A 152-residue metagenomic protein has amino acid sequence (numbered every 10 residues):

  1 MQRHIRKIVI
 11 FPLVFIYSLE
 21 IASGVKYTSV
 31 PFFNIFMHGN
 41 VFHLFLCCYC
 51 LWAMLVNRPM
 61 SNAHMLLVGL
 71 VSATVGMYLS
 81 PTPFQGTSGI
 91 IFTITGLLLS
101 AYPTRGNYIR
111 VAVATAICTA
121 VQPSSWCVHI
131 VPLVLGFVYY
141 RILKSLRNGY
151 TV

Functional and structural regions predicted by a protein language model:
M1-V152: A detector for small-residue-rich transmembrane helices and their helix-helix packing motifs
